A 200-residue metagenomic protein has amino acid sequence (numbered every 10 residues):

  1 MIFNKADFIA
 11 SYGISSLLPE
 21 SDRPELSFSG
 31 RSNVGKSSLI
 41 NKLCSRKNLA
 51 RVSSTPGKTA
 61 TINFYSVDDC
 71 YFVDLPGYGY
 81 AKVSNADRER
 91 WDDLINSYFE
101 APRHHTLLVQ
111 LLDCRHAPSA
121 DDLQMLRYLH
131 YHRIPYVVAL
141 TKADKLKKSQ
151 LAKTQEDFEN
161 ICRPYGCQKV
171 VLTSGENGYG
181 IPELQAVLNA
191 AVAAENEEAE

Functional and structural regions predicted by a protein language model:
M1-K82, A193: Conserved G1/Walker A P-loop phosphate-binding module
F3-S16, K145-E200: Canonical P-loop GTPase G-domain recognition
L18, S54-N63, P76-T106, C114-Y128: Switch II of P-loop NTPase G domains
L39, L108-V109, L184: Hydrophobic packing within well-folded, soluble alpha/beta domains
S45-L49, A101, Y131, P164 (+2 more regions): Conserved amphipathic alpha-helical interaction elements at protein-protein interfaces in regulatory, energy-coupling
S45-R46, R88-W91, M125-Y128, T154-D157 (+1 more regions): Glycine-rich, phosphate-binding/catalytic loops in enzymes
K58, C70, G77-Y80, R115-A117 (+2 more regions): Conserved nucleotide-binding/hydrolysis micro-motifs of P-loop NTPases
N96-Q168: Conserved C-terminal guanine-recognition region of P-loop GTPase G domains, centered on the G4
